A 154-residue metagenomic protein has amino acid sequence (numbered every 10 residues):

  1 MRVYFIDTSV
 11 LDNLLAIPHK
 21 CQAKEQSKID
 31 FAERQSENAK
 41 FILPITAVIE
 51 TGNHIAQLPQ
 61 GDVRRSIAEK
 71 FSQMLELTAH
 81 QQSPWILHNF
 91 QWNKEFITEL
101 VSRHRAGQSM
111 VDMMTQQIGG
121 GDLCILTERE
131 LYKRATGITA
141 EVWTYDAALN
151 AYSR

Functional and structural regions predicted by a protein language model:
M1-L43, H54-F71, S153: Short, well-structured N-terminal submotif of metal-dependent ribonuclease cores
I6, L43-T46, W143-D146: Short His-Asn-centered micro-motif
L11, T51, I125-R129: Buried hydrophobic packing segments
L11, V48, L149-N150: A generic structural signal for short hydrophobic patches within well-formed alpha-helices
D30-F31, Q73, E128-Y132: A generic secondary-structure signal
V48, G52-F90: A basic- and aromatic-enriched beta-loop-alpha substructure that forms the phosphate/nucleotide- and DNA/RNA-contacting
A79-A147: Active-site neighborhoods of divalent-metal-dependent phosphate/nucleic-acid chemistry enzymes
